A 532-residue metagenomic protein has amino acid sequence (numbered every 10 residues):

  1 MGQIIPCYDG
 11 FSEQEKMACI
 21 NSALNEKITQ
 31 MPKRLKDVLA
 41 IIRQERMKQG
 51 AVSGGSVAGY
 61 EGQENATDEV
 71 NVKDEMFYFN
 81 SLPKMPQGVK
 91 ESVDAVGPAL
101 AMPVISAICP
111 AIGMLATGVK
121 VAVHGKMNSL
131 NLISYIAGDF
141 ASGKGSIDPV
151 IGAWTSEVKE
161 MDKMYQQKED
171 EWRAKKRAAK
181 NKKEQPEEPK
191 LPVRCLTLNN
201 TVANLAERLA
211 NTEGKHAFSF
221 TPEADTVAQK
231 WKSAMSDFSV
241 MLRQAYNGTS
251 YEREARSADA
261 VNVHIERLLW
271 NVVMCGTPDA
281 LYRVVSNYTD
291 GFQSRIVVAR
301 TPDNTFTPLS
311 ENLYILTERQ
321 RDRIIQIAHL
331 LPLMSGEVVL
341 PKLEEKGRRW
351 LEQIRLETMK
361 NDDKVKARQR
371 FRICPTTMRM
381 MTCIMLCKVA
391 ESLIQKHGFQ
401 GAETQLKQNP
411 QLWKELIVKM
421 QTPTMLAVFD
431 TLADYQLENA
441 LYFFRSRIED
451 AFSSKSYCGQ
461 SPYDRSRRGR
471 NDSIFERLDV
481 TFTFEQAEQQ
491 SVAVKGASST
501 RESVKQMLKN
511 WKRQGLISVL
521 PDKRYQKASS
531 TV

Functional and structural regions predicted by a protein language model:
M1-G59: Short, small/acidic-rich helices and loops at N termini and domain boundaries of DNA replication/processing enzymes
A51-V532: Phosphate-handling catalytic cores of nucleic-acid transaction enzymes
